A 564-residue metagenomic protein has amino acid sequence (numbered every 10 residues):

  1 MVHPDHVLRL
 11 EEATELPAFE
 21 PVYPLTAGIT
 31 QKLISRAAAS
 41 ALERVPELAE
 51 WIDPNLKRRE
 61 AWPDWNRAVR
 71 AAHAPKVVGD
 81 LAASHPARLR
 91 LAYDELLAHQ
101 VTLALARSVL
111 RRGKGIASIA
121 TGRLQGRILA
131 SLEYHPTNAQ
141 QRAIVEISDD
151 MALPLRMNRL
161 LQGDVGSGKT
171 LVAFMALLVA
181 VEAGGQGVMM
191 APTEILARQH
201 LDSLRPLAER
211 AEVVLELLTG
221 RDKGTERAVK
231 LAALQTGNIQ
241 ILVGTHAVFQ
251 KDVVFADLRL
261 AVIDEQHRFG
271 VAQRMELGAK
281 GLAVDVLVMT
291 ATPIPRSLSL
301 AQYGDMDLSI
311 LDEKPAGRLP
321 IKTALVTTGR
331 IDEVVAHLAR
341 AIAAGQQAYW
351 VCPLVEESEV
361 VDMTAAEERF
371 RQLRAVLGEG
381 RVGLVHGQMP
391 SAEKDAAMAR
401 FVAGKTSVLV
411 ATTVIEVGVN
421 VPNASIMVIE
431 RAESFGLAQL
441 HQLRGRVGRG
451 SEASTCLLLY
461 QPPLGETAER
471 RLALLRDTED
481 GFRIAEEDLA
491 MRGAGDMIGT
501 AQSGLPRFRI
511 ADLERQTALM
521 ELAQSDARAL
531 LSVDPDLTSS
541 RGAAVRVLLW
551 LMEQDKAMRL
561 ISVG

Functional and structural regions predicted by a protein language model:
M1-S131, V533: Upstream accessory/linker segments immediately N-terminal to the RecA-like ATPase cores of bacterial MutS and a subset
E15-G28, V77-A87, G126-S131, L319-A324 (+6 more regions): Short hinge/gating elements
D64-R67, L91, E95-A98, R142 (+4 more regions): Amphipathic alpha-helical interaction segments
N66-A72, H99, S108-R123, G345-L373 (+4 more regions): Long, well-ordered amphipathic alpha-helical subdomains in the mid-to-C-terminal portions of large enzyme subunits
G113-K114, R142-V145, L155-L474, V533-T538 (+1 more regions): Inter-lobe coupling/hinge segments of SF2-like helicase ATPases
G115-Q162: Conserved pre-motif I regulatory segment
G115-R123, D312-P315, G450, I498-Q502: Flexible hinge/switch segments at interdomain interfaces of large molecular machines
T455, P463-G564: C-terminal accessory region of SF2 helicases/translocases
